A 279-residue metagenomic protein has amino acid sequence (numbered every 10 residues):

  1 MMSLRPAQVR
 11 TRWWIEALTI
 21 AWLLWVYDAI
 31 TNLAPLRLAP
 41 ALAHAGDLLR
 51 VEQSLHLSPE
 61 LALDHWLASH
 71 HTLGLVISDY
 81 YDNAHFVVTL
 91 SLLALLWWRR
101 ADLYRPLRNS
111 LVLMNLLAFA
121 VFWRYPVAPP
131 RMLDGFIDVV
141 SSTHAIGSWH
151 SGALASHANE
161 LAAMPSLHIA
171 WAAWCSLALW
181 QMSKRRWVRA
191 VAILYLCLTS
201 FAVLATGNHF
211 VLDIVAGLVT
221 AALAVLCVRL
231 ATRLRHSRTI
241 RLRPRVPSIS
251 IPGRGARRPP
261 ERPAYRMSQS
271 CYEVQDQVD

Functional and structural regions predicted by a protein language model:
M2-V87, C271: N-terminal transmembrane-helix/juxtamembrane module of multi-pass inner/ER membrane proteins
E16-D28, F86, L90, L111 (+4 more regions): Alpha-helical transmembrane spans of integral membrane proteins, capturing the lipid-embedded, hydrophobic core of TM
W25-A29, N115-R124, L194-A205: Aromatic-anchored segments of alpha-helical transmembrane domains
L38-G46, W97-V188, R235-S248, P252-G255 (+3 more regions): Membrane-interface loops
V87, A170, V211, V215: Active-site His/Glu-centered metal-binding helix of metallohydrolases
V88-A94, A170-L177, Y195-A202: Hydrophobic, membrane-inserted alpha-helices
P129-F136, N159-A163, L198-A224: Interfacial helix-loop-helix junctions of multi-pass membrane proteins
S176-Q181, A221-R229: Hydrophobic transmembrane alpha-helices
